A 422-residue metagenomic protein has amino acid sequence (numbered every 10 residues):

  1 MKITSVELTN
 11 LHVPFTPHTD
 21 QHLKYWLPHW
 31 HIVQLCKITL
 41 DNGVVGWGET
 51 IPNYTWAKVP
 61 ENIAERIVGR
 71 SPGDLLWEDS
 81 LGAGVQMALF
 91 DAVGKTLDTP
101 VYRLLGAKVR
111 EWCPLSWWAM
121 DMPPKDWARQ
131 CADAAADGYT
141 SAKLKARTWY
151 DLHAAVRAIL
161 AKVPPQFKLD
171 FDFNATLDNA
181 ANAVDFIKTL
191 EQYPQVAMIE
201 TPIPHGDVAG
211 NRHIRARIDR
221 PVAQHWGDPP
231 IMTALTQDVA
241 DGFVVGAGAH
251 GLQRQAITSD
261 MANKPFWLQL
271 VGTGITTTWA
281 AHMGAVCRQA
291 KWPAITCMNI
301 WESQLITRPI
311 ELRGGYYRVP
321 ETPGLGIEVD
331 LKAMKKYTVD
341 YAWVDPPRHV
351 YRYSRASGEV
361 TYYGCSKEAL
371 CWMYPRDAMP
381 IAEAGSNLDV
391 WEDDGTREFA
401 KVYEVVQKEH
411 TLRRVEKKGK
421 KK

Functional and structural regions predicted by a protein language model:
M1-K2, G94-K95, T99-E111, Y317: N-terminal amphipathic alpha-helix/helix-capping segment at the start of soluble metabolic enzymes
M1-W47, I51, S303-L305, E383-G385: Structured beta-strand/loop patches that form or line metal/cofactor-binding pockets in enzymes
S5-E7, K37-T99, W301, K421: Metal- or metallocofactor-binding catalytic centers and their adjacent structured scaffolds across diverse enzyme
A64, Q86-D91, Y102, R157 (+4 more regions): Predominant activation on well-ordered alpha-helical scaffold segments within soluble catalytic domains
E65, Q195, G206-P221, G227-V329 (+3 more regions): Shared catalytic-loop signature of beta/alpha-barrel
G106-I214, I218: Metal-dependent enolase-superfamily TIM-barrel catalytic cores that perform enediolate-based chemistry
T307-K422: C-terminal extensions of enzymes
